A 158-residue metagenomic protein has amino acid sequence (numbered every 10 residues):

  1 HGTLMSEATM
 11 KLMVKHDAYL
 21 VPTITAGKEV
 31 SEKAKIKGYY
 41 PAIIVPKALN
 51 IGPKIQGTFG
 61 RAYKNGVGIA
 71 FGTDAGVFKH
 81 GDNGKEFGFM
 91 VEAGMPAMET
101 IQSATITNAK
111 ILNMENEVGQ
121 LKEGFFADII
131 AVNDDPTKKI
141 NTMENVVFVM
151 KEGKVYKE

Functional and structural regions predicted by a protein language model:
H1-G52, A75, G94-P96, A109-L112 (+3 more regions): Active-site core of metal-dependent hydrolases
L4, L12-K15, A62-K64, K122 (+1 more regions): Extracellular/periplasmic catalytic domains that process cell-envelope and extracellular macromolecules
A8-T9, H80-G81, N141: Extracytoplasmic/secreted cell-surface and envelope-processing proteins
A42-I43, L49-P136: His/Asp/Glu-enriched, well-ordered alpha-helical/loop segment that forms or immediately abuts the divalent-metal
P136-T142: Short, Lys/Arg- and Gly-enriched loop/turn segments at beta-strand edges
V149: Short aromatic-centered micro-motifs
